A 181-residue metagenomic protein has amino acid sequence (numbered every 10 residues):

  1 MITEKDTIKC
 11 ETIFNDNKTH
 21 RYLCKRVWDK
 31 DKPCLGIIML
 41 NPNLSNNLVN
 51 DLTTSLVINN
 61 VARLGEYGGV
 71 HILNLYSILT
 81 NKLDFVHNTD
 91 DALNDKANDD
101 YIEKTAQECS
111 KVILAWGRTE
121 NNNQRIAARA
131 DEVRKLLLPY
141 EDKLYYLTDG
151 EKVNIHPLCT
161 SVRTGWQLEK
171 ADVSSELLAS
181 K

Functional and structural regions predicted by a protein language model:
M1-V49, K181: Active-site and ligand/interface coordination hotspots across diverse enzymes and nucleic-acid-associated assemblies
D6, V86-K181: Glycine/proline-rich loop-helix segments at beta-alpha junctions forming the active-site rim of enzyme cores
Y22, D51-I58, D90-D100: Short acidic (Asp/Glu) patches
C34-L73: Adenosine ribonucleotide-centric catalytic and binding domains
L40-L44, D84-D90: Short, basic, glycine/proline-bearing loop/turn elements
L44, L79, E120: Feature marks short, surface-exposed loop/turn motifs that line or immediately flank catalytic pockets and channel
N47, K82, N123-R125: Short glycine-/acidic-enriched loop or helix-start segments at secondary-structure transitions that form or flank
G68-F85: Short connector loops at secondary-structure junctions
